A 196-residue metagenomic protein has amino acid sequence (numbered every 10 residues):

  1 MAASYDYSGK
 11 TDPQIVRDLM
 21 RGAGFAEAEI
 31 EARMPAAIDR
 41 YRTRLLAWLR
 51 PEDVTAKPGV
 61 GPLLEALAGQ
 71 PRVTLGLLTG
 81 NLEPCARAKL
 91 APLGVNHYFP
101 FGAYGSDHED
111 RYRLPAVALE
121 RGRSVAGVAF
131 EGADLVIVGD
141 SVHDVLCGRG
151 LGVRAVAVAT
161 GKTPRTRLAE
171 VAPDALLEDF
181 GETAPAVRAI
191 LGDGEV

Functional and structural regions predicted by a protein language model:
M1-P62, G69: N-terminal helical cap/lid subdomain that shapes the substrate entry/recognition surface in HAD-like hydrolases
V60-A91, A103-E109: Substrate-recognition element of Asp-dependent hydrolases with the DxDx(T/V) motif
L64-A68, L119, V145-G150: Surface-exposed amphipathic alpha-helices with a cationic face
A91-G122: Histidine/lysine/aspartate-rich catalytic loop segments that bind and position anionic ligands
G94-G102, R167-P185: Structural recognition of alpha->loop->beta junctions
A116-V145: Conserved Lys-Pro-Asp/Glu-containing loop-to-beta segment of HAD-superfamily phosphomonoesterases, centered on
I137-A175: Acidic, Mg2+-coordinating phosphoryl-transfer loop and its flanking beta/alpha structural elements, shared across
P185-G194: Short amphipathic alpha-helix with an adjacent loop that forms part of the alpha/beta core around
